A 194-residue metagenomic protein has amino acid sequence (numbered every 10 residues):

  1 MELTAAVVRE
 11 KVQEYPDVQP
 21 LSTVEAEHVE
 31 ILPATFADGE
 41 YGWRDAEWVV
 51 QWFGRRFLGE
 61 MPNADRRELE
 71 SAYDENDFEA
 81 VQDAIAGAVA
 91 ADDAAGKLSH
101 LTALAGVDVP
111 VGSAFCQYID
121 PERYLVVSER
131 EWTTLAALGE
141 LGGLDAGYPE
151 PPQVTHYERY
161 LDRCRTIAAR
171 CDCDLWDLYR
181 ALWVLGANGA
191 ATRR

Functional and structural regions predicted by a protein language model:
M1-R56, L125-R194: C-terminal accessory module of base-excision DNA glycosylases/AP lyases that mediates lesion recognition and DNA
P33-A34, V50, E70, L98-L101 (+2 more regions): Amphipathic alpha-helical segments within well-ordered protein domains
W52-R55, G59, G87, A91 (+4 more regions): Amphipathic alpha-helical interaction surfaces
F57-G106: Helix-hairpin-helix/helix-loop-helix acidic hairpins
M61, F78-D83, A114-C116, D162-A168 (+1 more regions): Short, charged low-complexity intrinsically disordered segments located at boundaries of structured domains
A64-E68, A72, H100, D120 (+2 more regions): A sequence-level detector of short, solvent-exposed, charge-rich linear segments
G96-A137: Catalytic DNA-binding helix-loop module of base-excision-repair DNA glycosylases/AP lyases
